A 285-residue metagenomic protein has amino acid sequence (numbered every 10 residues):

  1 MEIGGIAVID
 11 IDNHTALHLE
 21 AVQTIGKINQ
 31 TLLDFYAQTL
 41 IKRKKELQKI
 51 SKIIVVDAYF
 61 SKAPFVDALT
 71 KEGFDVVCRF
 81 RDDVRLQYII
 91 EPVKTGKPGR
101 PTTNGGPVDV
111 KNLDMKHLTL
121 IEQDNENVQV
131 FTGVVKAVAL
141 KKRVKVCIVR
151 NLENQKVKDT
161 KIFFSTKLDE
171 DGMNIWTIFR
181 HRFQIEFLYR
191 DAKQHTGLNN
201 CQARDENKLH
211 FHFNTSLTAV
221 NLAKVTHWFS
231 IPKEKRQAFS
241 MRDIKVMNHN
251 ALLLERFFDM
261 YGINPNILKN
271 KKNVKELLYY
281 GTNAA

Functional and structural regions predicted by a protein language model:
M1-E20, R143-N151: Acidic, metal-ligating active-site segments
I6, I53-F60, V76, F163 (+2 more regions): Short, conserved catalytic/metal-binding motifs centered on acidic residues
L17-T24, F164: A short, conserved beta-strand element enriched in hydrophobic/aromatic residues
A21-I148, E234-S240, V274-K275: An internal, acidic/charged active-site-proximal segment that coordinates divalent cations and/or engages
K136-D169: Charge-patterned, long linear interaction tracts outside catalytic cores
G172-A203: Short amphipathic alpha-helical "interface-anchor" segments enriched in bulky aromatics
N200-R256: Basic, amphipathic alpha-helical segments enriched in Lys/Arg and hydrophobic/aromatic residues
R242-A285: Long, low-complexity C-terminal extensions of enzymes
